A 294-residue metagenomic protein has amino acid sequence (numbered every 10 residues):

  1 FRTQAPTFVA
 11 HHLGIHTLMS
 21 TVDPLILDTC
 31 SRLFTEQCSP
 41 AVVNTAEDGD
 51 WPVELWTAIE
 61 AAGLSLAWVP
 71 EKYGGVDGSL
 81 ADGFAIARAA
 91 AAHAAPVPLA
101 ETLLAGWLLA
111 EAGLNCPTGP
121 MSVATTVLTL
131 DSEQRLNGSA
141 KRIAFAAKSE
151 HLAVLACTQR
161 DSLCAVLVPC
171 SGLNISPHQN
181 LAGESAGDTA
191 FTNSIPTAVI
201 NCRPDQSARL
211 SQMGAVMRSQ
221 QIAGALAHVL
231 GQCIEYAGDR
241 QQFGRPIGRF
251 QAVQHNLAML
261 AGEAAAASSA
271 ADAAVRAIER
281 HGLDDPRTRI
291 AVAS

Functional and structural regions predicted by a protein language model:
F8, H12-H93, Q212-S294: Alpha-helical interface subdomain recognition
L13-H16, W107, E111-A227, G231: FAD-binding core of flavoproteins
D82-I86, E101-A105, P117: Generic hydrophobic, aliphatic-rich segments that mediate packing or membrane embedding
P96-A112: N-terminal glycine-rich flavin-associated loop
